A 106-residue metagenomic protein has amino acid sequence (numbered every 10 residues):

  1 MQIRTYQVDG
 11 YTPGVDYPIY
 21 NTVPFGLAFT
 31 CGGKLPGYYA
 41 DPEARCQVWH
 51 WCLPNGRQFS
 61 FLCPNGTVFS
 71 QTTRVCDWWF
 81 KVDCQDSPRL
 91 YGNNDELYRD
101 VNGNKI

Functional and structural regions predicted by a protein language model:
M1-I106: Extracellular secretome segments
